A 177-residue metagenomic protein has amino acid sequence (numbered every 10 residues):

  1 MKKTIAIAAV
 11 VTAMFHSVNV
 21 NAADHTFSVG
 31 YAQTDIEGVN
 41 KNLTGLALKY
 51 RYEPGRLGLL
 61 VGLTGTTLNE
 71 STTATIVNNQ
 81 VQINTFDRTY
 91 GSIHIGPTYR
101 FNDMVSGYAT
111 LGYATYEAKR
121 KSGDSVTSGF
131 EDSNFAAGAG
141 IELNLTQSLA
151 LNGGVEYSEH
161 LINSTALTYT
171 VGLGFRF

Functional and structural regions predicted by a protein language model:
M1-T26: Cleavable N-terminal export/targeting peptides
N19-T75: Short glycine/proline- and aromatic-enriched beta-strand/turn motifs that initiate or cap beta-hairpins
A23, N42-L46, D87-G91, E131-A137 (+1 more regions): Residues that define the transmembrane beta-barrel architecture of outer-membrane proteins
H25-F27, R56-V61, M104-G107, L143-G153: Repeated loop/turn-to-beta-strand initiation elements of outer-membrane beta-barrel proteins
F27-Q33, V61-T67, P97, A109-Y113 (+1 more regions): Transmembrane beta-barrel strands of outer-membrane/channel proteins
Q33-N40, G65-T89, T115-S133, L161-S164: Flexible, solvent-exposed loop segments that connect beta-strands
Y52-P54, P97-Y99, I141-L143, Y157-E159 (+1 more regions): Residue-level signature of outer-membrane beta-barrel architecture
I141-N144, A150, T165-F177: Outer-membrane beta-barrel "beta-signal"
